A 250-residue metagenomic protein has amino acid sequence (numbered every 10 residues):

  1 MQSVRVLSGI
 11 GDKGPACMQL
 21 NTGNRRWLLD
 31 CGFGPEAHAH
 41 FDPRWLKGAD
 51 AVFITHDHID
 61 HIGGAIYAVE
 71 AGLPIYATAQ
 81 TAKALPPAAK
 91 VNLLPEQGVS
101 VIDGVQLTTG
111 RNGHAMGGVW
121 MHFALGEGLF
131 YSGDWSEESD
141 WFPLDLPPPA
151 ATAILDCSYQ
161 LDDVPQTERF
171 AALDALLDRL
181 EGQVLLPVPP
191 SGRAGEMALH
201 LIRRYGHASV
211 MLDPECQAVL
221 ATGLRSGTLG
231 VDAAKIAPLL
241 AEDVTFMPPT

Functional and structural regions predicted by a protein language model:
M1-V4, T22-R26, V99-T108, A124-L129: Beta-strand-turn-beta hairpins that frame and shape the catalytic cleft of phosphate-ester-processing enzymes
G9-I54, H58, G63-Y67, A71 (+2 more regions): Pre-active-site segment of Zn-dependent metallo-hydrolases
G11, H58-I59, H114-M116, V188-E196: Gly/Ser/Thr-rich loops at beta-strand to alpha-helix junctions that form or flank small-molecule/cofactor-binding
L29-G32, A49-A65, Y76-A79, R111-N112 (+4 more regions): Active-site neighborhood of phospho(di)ester-bond hydrolases with catalytic His/Asp-centered motifs
H38-A39, A84-K90, I102-Q106, D140-F142 (+2 more regions): Short, charged, surface-exposed secondary-structure boundary motifs
A79-G118, L125, R225-T250: Metallo-beta-lactamase
E138-P214: Cap/insert and terminal regions of metallo-dependent hydrolase folds
V184-V188, G192-T250: Accessory terminal helices/loops
